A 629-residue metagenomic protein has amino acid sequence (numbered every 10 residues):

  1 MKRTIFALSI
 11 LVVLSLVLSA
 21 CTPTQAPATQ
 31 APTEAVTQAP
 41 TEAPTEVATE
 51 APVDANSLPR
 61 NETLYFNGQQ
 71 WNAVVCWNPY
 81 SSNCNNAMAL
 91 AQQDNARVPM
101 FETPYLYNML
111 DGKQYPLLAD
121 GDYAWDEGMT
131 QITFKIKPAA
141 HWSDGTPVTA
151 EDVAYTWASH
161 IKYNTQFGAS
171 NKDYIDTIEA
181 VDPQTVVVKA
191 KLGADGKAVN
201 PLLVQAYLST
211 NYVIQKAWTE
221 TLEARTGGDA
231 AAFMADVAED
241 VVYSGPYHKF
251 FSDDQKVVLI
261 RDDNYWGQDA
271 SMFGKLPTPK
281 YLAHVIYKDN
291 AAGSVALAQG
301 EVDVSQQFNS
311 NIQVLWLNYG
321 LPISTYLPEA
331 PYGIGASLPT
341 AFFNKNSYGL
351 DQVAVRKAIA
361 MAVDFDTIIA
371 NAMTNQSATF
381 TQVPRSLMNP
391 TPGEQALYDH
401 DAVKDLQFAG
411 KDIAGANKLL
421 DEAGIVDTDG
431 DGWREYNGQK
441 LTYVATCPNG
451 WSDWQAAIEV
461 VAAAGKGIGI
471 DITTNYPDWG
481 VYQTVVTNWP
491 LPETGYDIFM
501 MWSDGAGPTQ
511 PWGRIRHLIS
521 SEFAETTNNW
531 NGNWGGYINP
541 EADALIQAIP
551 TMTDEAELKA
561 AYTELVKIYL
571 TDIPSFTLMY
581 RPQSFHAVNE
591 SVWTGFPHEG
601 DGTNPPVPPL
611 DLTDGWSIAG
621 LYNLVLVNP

Functional and structural regions predicted by a protein language model:
F66, D253-D254, K288-D289, Q299 (+8 more regions): Ligand/substrate-recognition segments at binding pockets and active sites
N67-E127, A158, V242: N-terminal lobe/hinge region of extracytoplasmic solute-binding protein
G68, Q255-V257, R261, A362-H400 (+2 more regions): Detector for C-terminal structural segments
V75-N78, Y105, W316, N346-E394 (+4 more regions): Periplasmic-binding protein-like
L90-A91, N95-V98, L106-L110, Y207-L276 (+5 more regions): Gly/Pro-rich hinge or "lid" segments in bacterial periplasmic/extracellular proteins
G121-Q166, V181, V187-K189, G196-A198 (+3 more regions): Aromatic- and charge-enriched surface segment that lines or borders ligand/interaction sites
K135, A169-T226, S591: Surface-exposed binding/hinge segments that line and control ligand-binding clefts or catalytic entry sites
H160, T177-A180, F250-I260, V285-S347 (+3 more regions): Extracellular/periplasmic solute-recognition and catalytic clefts
